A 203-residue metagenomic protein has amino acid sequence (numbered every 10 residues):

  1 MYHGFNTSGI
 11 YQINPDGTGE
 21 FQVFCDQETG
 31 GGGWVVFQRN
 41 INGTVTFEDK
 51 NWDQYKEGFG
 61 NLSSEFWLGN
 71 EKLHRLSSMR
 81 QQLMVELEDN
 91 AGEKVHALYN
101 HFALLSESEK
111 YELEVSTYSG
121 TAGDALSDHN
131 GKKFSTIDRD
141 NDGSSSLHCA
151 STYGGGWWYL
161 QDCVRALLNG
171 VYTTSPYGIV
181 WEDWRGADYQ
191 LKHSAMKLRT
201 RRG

Functional and structural regions predicted by a protein language model:
M1-N130: Extracellular beta-rich globular recognition domains, centered on the fibrinogen C-terminal
G19, D128, G143, W157 (+2 more regions): Processing junctions and N-termini across compartments
G32-V35, V45, G156-Q161, G170-T174: Extracellular/mature segments of secreted proteins
G33-W34, W67, W157-Y159, G178-R185: Tryptophan-centered motif/residue detector
Q38-N40, E88, I137, H148-T152 (+1 more regions): Predominantly extracellular/luminal cell-surface or secreted proteins
A97, E107-N169: Surface-exposed interaction patches
T173-G203: C-terminal helix/juxtamembrane-tail motif
